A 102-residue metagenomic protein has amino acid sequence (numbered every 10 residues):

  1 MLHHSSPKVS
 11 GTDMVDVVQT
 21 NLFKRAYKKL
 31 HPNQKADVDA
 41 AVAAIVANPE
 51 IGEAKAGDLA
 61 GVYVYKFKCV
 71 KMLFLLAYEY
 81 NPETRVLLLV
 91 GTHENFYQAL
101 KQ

Functional and structural regions predicted by a protein language model:
M1-M14, R25, K35-A36, F67-L75 (+1 more regions): Enriched for short, Lys/Arg-rich terminal
A43-V70: A short, surface-exposed loop/turn module that caps and links secondary-structure elements
